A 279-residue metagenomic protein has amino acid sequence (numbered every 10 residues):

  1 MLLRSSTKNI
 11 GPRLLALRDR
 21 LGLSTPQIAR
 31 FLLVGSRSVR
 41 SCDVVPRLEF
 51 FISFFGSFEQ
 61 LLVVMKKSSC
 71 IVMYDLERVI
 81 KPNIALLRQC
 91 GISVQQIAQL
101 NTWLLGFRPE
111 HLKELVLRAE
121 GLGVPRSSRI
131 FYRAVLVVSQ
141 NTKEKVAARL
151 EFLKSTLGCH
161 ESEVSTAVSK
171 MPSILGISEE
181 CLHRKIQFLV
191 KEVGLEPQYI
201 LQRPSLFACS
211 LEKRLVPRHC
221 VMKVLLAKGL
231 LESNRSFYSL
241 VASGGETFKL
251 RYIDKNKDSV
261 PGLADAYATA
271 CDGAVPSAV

Functional and structural regions predicted by a protein language model:
M1-V279: Long amphipathic alpha-helical repeat/alpha-solenoid cores
